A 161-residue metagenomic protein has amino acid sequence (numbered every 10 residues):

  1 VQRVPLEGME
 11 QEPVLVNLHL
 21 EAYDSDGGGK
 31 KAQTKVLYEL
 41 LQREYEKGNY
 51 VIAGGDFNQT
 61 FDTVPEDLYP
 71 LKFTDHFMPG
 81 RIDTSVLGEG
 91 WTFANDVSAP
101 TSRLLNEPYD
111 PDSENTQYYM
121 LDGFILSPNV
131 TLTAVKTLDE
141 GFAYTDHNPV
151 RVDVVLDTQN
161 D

Functional and structural regions predicted by a protein language model:
V1, Y119-F124, D146-R151: Short hydrophobic/aromatic beta-strand or adjacent loop that forms the aromatic wall/cage of a ligand/substrate-binding
V1-L20: Structured beta-strand-rich core segments of catalytic domains in phosphoester-bond hydrolases
L18-K30: Surface-exposed cleft-lining segments at the edges of enzyme active sites
L18-L20, G55-F57, N148: Active-site metal-binding loops of divalent metal-dependent hydrolases
D26-G28, G141-D146: Solvent-exposed loop/turn segments connecting transmembrane beta-strands in outer-membrane beta-barrel proteins
K31-N129: Metal-dependent phosphoesterases centered on the DNase I-like endonuclease/exonuclease/phosphatase
V130-E140: Low-complexity, intrinsically disordered Gly/Pro/Thr-rich segments
V150-T158: Outer-membrane beta-barrel "beta-signal"
